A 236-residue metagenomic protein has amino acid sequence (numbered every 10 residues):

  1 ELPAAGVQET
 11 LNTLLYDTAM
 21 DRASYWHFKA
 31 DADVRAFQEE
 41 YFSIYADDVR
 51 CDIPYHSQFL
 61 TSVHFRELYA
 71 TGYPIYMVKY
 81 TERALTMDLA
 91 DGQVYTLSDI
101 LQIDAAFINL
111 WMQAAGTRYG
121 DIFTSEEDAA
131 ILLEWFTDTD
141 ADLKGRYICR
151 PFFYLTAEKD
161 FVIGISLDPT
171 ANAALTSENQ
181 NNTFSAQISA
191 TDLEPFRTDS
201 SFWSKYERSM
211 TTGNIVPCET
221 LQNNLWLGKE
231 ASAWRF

Functional and structural regions predicted by a protein language model:
E1-F236: Compositionally biased intrinsically disordered regions enriched in Thr/Gly
